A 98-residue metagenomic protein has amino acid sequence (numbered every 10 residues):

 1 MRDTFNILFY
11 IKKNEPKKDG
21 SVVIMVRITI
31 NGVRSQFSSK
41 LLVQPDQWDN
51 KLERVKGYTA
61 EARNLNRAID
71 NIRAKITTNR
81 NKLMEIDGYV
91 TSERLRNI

Functional and structural regions predicted by a protein language model:
M1-Y10, K17, R27-V33, K40-L41: Nucleic acid-processing catalytic cores of prokaryotic defense/repair systems
Y10-I11, D49: Generic N-terminal leader/processing signal
K17-D19, G32-I98: N-terminal helical hairpins
I24: Residue-level detector of short, conserved catalytic/binding motifs and their immediate flanks
